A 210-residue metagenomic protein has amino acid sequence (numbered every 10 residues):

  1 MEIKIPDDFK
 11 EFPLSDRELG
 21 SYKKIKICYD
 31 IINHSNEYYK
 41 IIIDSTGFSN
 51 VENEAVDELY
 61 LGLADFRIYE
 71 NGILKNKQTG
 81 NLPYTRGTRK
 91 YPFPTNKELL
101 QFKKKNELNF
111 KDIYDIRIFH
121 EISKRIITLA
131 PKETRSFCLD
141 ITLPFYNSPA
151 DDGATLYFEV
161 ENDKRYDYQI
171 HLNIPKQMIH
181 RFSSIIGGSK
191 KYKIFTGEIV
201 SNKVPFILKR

Functional and structural regions predicted by a protein language model:
M1-Y22, H34-I42, F206: Low-complexity, acidic Ser/Thr/Pro/Gly-rich terminal tails and inter-domain linkers that flank the onset of structured
D16, S123-L129, T155-F158, K191-F195: Beta-strand-rich interaction surfaces with strong enrichment in secreted/lumenal proteins
S21-C28, V200: Short, solvent-exposed loop/turn segments enriched in Ser/Thr/Gly
Y29-Y38, N53: Asparagine-centered strand-capping/turn motif at beta-strand->loop junctions
I43-T134: The feature marks short-to-medium sequence segments in extracytoplasmic or secretory-pathway proteins
T128-I141, V204: Short Pro-Gly-centered flexible turn/kink motifs
F145-H180: Short, surface-exposed ligand- or partner-binding patches at beta-edge/loop junctions that are enriched in aromatics
L172, Q177-L208: Short Trp-Ser/Thr-centered turn/loop motifs at beta-strand boundaries
